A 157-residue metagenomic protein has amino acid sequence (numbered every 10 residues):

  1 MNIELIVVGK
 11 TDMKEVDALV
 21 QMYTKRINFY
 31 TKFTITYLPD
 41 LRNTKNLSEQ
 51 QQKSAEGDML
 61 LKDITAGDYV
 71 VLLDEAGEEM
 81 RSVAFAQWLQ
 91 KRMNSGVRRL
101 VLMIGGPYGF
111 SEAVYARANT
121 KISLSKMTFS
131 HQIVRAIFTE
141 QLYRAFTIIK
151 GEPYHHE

Functional and structural regions predicted by a protein language model:
M1-I27: N-terminal beta1-alpha1 ligand-phosphate binding loop
N2, V97-L102: Loop/turn-to-beta-strand initiation segments
L5, V71, G105, F138: Conserved RecA-like P-loop NTPase ATPase core
I6-V8, T36-L38, M103: Short hydrophobic segments within beta-strands
T11, E75-E78, G106-G109: Short glycine-rich anion-binding loops that position phosphate/pyrophosphate groups of nucleotides and phosphorylated
V16-V20, S82-A86, Y115, R135: Conserved strand-to-helix beginnings and helix N-cap segments that scaffold or border functional pockets
K32-T34, P39-R98: S-adenosyl-L-methionine/SAH cofactor-binding core of RNA-modifying enzymes
E112-H156: Structured adenosyl-cofactor binding patch, chiefly the S-adenosyl-L-methionine
